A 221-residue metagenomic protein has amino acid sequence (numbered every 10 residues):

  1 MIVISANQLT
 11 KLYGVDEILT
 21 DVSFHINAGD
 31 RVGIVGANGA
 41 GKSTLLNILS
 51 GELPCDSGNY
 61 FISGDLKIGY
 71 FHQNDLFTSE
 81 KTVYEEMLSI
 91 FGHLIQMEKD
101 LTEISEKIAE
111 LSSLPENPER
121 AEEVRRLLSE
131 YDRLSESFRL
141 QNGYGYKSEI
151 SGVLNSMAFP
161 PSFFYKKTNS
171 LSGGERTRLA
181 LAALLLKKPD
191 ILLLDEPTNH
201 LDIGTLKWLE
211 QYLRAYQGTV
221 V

Functional and structural regions predicted by a protein language model:
M1-V221: ABC ATP-binding cassette signature C-motif
